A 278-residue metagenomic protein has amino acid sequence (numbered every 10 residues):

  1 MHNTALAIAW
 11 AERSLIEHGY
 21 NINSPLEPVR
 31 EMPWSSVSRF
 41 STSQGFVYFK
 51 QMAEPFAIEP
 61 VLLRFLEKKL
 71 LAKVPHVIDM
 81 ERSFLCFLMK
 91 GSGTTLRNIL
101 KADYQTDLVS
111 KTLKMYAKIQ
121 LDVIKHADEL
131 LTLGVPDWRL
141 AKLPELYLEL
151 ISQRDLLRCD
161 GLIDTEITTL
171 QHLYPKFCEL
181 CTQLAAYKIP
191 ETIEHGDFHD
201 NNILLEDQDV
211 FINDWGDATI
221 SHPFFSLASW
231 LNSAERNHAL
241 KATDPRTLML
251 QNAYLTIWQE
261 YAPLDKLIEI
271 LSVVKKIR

Functional and structural regions predicted by a protein language model:
M1-L26: Juxta-kinase regulatory segment immediately upstream of eukaryotic protein kinase catalytic domains
I16-S24, I58-P60, L71, P175-Y187: Short Pro/Gly-enriched beta-strand edge/turn motifs at strand-loop
E27-S41, F49, P175-L227: Active-site acidic catalytic loop and adjacent metal/ATP-binding pocket of ATP-dependent phosphoryl transfer enzymes
E27-V29, W34-W138: ATP-binding pocket architecture of kinase catalytic cores
L70, Q120-A127, R154, A234 (+1 more regions): A general structural signal marking secondary-structure boundaries and capping sites
D103-T169, I189-E191, T219: A cross-family kinase active-site recognition segment
G134-W138, A262-K275: All-alpha amphipathic helical-bundle segments outside canonical DNA-binding/catalytic cores that form hydrophobic
P223-Y261, K275-R278: Active-site activation/catalytic loop segments of kinase-like enzymes and analogous catalytic loops in related
